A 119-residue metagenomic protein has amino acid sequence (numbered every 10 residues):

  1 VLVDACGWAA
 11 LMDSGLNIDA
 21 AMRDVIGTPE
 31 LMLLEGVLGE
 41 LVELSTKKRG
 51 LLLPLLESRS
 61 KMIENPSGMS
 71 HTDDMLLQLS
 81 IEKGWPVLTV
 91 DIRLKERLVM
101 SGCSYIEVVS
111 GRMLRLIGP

Functional and structural regions predicted by a protein language model:
V1-S60: Domain-level signal for Mg2+-assisted phosphodiester chemistry and nucleotide/NA-binding surfaces in nucleic-acid
G36-P119: Nuclease catalytic cores that cleave nucleic-acid phosphodiester bonds, predominantly acidic two-metal-ion
